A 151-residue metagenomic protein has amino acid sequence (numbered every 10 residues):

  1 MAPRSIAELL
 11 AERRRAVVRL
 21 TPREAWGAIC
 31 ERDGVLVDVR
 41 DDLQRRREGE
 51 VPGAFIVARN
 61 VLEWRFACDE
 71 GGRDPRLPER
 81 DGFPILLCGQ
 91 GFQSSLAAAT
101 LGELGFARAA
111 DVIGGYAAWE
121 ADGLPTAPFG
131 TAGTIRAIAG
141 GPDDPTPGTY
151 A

Functional and structural regions predicted by a protein language model:
M1-G34, D42-F83, F92-A151: Rhodanese-like catalytic fold shared by cysteine-dependent sulfurtransferases and DSP/PTP-type phosphatases
V37: Active-site flanking residues adjacent to catalytic metal/cofactor-binding acidic residues
L87-C88: Short, surface-exposed ligand- or partner-binding patches at beta-edge/loop junctions that are enriched in aromatics
